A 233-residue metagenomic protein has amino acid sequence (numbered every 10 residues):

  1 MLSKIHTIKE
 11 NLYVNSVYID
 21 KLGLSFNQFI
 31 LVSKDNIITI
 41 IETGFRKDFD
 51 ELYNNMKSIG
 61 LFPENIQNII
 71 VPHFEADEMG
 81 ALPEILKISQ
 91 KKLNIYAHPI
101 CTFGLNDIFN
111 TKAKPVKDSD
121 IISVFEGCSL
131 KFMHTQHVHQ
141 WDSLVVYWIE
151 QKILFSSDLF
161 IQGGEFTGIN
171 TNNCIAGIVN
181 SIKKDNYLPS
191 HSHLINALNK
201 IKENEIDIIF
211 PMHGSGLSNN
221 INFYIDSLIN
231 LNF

Functional and structural regions predicted by a protein language model:
L2-I59, L144-S157: Conserved beta-strand hairpin/beta-sheet module of binuclear metal-dependent hydrolase folds, prominently
T7, K92-S143, L188-K202: Metallo-beta-lactamase
N15-D20, V71-H73, L130-Q136, D185-P189: Short, flexible loop segments at the rims of nucleotide/cofactor-binding pockets, characterized by
D20-L22, F45-K47, E75-A76, T135-H139 (+1 more regions): Short beta->alpha connector loops
I41-T43, I66-F74, N94-P99, L154-D158 (+2 more regions): Active-site neighborhood of phospho(di)ester-bond hydrolases with catalytic His/Asp-centered motifs
D48-Y96: Active-site metal-binding motif and surrounding structural segment of the metallo-beta-lactamase
S129, Q136-N219: Metallo-beta-lactamase
G214-F233: Binuclear metal-ion centers of metallo-dependent hydrolases, dominated by the metallo-beta-lactamase
